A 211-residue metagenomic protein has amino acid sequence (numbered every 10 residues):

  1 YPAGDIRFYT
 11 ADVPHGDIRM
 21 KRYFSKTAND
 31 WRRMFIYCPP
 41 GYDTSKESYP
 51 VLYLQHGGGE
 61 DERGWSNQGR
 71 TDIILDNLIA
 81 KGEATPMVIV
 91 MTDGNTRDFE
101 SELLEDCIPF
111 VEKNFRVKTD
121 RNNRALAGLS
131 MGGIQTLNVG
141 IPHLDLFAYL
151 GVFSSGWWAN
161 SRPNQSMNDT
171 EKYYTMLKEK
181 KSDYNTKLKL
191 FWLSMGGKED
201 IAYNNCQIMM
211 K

Functional and structural regions predicted by a protein language model:
Y1-K211: Non-catalytic cap/lid and distal C-terminal segments of serine-dependent acyl enzymes
